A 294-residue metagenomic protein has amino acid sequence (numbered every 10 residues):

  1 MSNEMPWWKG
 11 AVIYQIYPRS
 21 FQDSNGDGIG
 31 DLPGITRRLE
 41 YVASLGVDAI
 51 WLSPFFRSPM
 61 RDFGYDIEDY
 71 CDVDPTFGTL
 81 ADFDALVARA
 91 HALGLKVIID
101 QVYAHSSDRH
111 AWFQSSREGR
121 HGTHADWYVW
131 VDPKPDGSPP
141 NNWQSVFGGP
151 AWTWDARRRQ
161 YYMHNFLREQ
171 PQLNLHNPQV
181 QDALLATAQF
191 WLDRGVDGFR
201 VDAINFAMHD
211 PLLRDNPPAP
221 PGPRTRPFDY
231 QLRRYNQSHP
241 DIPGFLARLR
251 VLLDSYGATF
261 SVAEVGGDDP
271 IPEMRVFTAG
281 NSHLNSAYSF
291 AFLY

Functional and structural regions predicted by a protein language model:
M1-S2, D100, L284-S289: Polar low-complexity intrinsically disordered regions
S2-Q189, D193, F206-D268: Acidic/aromatic-lined carbohydrate-recognition and catalytic surfaces of CAZymes acting on diverse glycans
I50, F199-V201: Hydrophobic residues within beta-strands of alpha/beta enzymes
V196: Conserved protein kinase catalytic-loop anchor
V251, V265-Y294: Noncatalytic carbohydrate-binding groove/subsite architecture in carbohydrate-active enzymes
